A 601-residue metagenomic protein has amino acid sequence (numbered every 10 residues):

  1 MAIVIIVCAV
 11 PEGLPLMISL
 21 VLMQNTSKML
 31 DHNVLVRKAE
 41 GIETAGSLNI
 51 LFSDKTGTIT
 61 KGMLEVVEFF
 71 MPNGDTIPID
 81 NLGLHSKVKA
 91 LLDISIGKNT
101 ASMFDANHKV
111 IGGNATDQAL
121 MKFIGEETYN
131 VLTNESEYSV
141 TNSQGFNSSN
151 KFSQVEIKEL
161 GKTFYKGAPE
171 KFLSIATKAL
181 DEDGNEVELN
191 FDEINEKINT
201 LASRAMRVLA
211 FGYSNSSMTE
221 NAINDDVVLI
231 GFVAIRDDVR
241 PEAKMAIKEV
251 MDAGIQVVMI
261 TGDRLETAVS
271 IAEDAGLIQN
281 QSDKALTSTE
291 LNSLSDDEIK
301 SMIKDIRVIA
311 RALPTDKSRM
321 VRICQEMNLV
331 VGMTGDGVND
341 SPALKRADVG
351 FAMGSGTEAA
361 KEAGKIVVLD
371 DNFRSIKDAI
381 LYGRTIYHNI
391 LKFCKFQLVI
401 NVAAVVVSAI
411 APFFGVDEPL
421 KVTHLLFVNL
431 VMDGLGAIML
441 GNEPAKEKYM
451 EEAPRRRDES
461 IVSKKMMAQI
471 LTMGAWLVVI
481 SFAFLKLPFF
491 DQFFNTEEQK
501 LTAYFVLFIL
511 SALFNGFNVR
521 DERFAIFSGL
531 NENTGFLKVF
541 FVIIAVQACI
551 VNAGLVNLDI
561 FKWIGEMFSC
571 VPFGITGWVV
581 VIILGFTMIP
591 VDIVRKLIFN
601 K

Functional and structural regions predicted by a protein language model:
M1-P454, E459-V462, F505, E522-K601: Conserved cytosolic headpiece of P-type ATPases
N328, I380, V479-D491, F508-D521 (+1 more regions): Alpha-helix capping/termination and helix-coil
I400-A404, Q469-S481, V542: Core segments of transmembrane alpha-helices that mediate helix-helix packing or line hydrophobic substrate/ligand
P412-K421, L485-K500: Helix-coil boundary and interhelical linker segments in multi-pass alpha-helical membrane proteins
M432, A437, L477-V478, L501-G516: Generic alpha-helical transmembrane segments
P454-W476, T496-A503: Membrane-water interface at loop-to-transmembrane-helix junctions
